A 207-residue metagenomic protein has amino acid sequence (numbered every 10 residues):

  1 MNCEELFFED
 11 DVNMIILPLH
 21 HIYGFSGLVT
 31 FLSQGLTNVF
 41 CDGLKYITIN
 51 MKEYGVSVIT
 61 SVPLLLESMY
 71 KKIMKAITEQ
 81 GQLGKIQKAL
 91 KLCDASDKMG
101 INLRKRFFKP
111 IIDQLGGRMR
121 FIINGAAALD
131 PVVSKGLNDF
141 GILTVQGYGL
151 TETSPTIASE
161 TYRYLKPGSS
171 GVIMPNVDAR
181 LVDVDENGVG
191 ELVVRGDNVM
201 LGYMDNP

Functional and structural regions predicted by a protein language model:
M1-I15, L19-K109: Conserved AMP-binding/adenylation subdomain of ANL enzymes
L103, F107-P207: Conserved AMP-binding/adenylate-forming
